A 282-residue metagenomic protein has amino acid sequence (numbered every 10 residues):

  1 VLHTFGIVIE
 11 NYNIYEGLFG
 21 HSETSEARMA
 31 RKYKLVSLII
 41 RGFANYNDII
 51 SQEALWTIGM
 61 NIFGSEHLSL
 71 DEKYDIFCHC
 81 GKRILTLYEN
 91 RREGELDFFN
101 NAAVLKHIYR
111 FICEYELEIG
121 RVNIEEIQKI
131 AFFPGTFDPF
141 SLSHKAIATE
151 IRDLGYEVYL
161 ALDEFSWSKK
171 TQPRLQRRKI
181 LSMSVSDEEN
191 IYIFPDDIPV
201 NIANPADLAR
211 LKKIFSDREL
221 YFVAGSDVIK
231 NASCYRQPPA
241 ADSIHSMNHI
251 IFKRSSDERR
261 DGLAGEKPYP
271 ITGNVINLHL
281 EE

Functional and structural regions predicted by a protein language model:
V1, R28, K32, F43-A54: Helix-start/N-cap signature of alpha-helical segments
H3-T4, L38, E53-T57: Alpha-solenoid helical repeat scaffolds
T4-I7, L154: Amphipathic, well-ordered alpha-helical segments in soluble domains
I7-Y15, G42, Y46, N61-L68: Residue-level signature of the C-terminal ends
V8, F19-E26, N61-E66, C80-R83 (+1 more regions): Terminal export signals
N13-K32, V36, L68-C78: HEAT/armadillo-like alpha-solenoid scaffolds in large eukaryotic assembly and transport factors
D48, L55, S65, S69-E282: Nucleotidyltransferase catalytic core that binds NTPs
